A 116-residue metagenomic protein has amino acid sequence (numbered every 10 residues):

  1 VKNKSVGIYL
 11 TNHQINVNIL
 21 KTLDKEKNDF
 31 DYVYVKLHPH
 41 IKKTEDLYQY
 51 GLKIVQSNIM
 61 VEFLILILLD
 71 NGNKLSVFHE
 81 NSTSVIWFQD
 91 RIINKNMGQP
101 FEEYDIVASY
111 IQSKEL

Functional and structural regions predicted by a protein language model:
V1-L23, D31-I41: Active-site donor-nucleotide binding/catalytic segment of nucleotide-sugar enzymes
K2-K4, I67-L75, A108-E115: Short, surface-exposed amphipathic charged segments that create phosphate/polyanion-binding patches used for binding
K4-Y9, F30-V35, N73-F78, I92-M97: Hydrophobic beta-strand segments of well-ordered beta-sheets in folded domains
I15-I19, I41-L47, E102-V107: Short, charged/polar "capping" segments at the starts of alpha-helices and the immediately preceding loops
K21-D29, I67-N71: Short, basic/hydrophobic alpha-helical segments
K25-L37, Q49-I59, R91-K95, E115-L116: Structural alpha-beta junctions
H40-Q89: Donor nucleotide-activated moiety binding/catalytic core segment of transferases that use nucleotide-activated donors
S84-L116: Catalytic binding pocket for nucleotide-activated donors in carbohydrate/polymer assembly enzymes
